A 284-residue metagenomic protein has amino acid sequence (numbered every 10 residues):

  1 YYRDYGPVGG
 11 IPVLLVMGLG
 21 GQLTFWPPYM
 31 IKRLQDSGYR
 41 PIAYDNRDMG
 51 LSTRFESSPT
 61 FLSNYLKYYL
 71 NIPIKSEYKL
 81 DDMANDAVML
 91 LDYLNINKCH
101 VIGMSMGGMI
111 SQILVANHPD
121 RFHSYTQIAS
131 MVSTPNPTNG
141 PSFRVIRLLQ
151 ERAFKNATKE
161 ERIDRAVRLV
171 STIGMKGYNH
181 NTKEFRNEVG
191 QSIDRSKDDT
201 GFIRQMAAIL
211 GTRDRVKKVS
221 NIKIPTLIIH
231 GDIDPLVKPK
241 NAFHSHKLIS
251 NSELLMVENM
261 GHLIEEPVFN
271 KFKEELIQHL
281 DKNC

Functional and structural regions predicted by a protein language model:
Y1-L70: Conserved HGGG/HGGXW glycine-rich cap/lid loop of the alpha/beta-hydrolase fold
D81-C99: Conserved acidic catalytic loop of the alpha/beta-hydrolase fold
N97-P137: Conserved hydrolase catalytic core segment
P141-K217, I224: Alpha/beta-hydrolase
I222, I228-H230: Short beta-strand/loop motif that positions the catalytic acidic residue of the alpha/beta-hydrolase fold
I224, K238-S245: Short alpha-helix in the alpha/beta-hydrolase fold that links the catalytic acid
I233-V237: Acidic catalytic loop of the alpha/beta-hydrolase fold
S252-C284: Catalytic active-site module of serine/aspartate enzymes centered on a nucleophile-bearing elbow/loop
